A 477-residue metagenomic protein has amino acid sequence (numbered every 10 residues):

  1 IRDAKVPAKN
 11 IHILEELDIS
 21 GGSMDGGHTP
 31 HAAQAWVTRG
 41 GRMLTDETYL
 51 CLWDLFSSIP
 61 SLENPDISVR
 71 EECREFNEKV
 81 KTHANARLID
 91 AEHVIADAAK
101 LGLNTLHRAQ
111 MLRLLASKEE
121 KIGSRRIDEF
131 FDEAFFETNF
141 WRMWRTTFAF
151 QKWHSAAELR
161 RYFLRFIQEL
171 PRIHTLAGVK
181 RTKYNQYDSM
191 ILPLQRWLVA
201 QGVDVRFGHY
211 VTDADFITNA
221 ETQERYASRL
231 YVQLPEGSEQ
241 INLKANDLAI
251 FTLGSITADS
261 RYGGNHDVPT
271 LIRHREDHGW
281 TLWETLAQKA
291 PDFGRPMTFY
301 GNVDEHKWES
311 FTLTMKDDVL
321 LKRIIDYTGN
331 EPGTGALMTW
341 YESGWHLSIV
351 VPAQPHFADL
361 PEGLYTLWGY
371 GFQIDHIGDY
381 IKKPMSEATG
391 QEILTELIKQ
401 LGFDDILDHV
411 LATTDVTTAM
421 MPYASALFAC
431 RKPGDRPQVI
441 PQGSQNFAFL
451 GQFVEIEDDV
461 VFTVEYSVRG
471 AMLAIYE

Functional and structural regions predicted by a protein language model:
I1-K9, L55, W197, Q201: A short, Lys/Arg-enriched amphipathic alpha-helix followed by its capping loop at the start of a domain
R2-H31: Glycine-rich FAD pyrophosphate-binding loop
S23-G26, E158, S260-N265: Short, solvent-exposed loop/turn and secondary-structure capping segments
H31-R74: Conserved FAD-binding subdomain of flavin-dependent enzymes
Q34, I167-T182, N242, N246-R469 (+1 more regions): C-terminal segments that line or cap access tunnels to active or ligand-binding sites in enzymes and enzyme-associated
C51-S58, M143, S189-A200, E392-Q400 (+1 more regions): Amphipathic alpha-helical segments that form well-ordered structural scaffolds and often line/cohere around active
S61-Q168, V179-R181: Rossmann-like flavin
L164-L248, L253, H266-D267, I272-E276: Helical element adjacent to the flavin cofactor pocket in flavoenzyme catalytic cores
